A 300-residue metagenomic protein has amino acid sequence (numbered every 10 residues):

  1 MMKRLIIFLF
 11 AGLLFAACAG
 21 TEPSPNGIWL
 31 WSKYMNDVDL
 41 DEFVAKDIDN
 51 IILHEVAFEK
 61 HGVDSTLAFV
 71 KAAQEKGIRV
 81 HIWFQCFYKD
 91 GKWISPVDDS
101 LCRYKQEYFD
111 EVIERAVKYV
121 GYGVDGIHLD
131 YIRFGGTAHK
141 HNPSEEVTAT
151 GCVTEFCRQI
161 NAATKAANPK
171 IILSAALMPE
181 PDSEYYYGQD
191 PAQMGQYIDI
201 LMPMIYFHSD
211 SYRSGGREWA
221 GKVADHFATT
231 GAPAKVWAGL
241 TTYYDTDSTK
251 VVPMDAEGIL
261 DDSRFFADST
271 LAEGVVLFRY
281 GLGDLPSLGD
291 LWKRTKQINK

Functional and structural regions predicted by a protein language model:
S24-W31, H81-Q85, H128-L129, A149-G188 (+2 more regions): Aromatic-lined carbohydrate-recognition surfaces of secreted/lumenal glycan-active proteins
S32-L40, V63-A68, P179-Q193, G215-T229 (+1 more regions): Alpha-helical scaffolding within the catalytic cores of extracellular/periplasmic polymer-degrading hydrolases
K33-E59, G121-G126, M194-M202, F266-V275: Catalytic domains of carbohydrate-active enzymes, especially glycoside hydrolases
V38-F43, N50-K89, T137, H141-L173: Aromatic-lined substrate-binding rim segments of carbohydrate-active enzymes
L53-E59, D125, D130, Y186-E218 (+1 more regions): Aromatic- and acid-rich polysaccharide-binding/catalytic face of secreted or lumenal carbohydrate-active enzymes
T66-K71, R79-Y122, L260-S263: Active-site-adjacent "subsite" loops/lids of carbohydrate-active enzymes
Y108-V147, E273-L277: Active-site groove signature of glycoside hydrolases
R115, V124, I205-G221, H226-F227 (+1 more regions): Substrate-binding cleft of secreted/luminal carbohydrate-active enzymes
